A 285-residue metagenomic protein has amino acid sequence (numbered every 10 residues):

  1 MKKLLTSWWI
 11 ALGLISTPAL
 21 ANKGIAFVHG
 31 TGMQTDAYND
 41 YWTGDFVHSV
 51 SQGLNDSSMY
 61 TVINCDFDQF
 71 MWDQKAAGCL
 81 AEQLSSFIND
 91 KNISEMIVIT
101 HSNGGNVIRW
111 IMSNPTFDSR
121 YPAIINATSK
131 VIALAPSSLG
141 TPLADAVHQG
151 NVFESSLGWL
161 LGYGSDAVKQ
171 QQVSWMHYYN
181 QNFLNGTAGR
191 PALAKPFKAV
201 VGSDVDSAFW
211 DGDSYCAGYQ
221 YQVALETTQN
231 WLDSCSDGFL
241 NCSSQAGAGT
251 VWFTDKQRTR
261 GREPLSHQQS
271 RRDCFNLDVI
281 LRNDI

Functional and structural regions predicted by a protein language model:
M1-W8: Bacterial N-terminal signal peptides that target proteins for export
S16-P18: N-terminal signal peptide c-region/cleavage motif recognized by signal peptidases
N22-M96: Active-site catalytic motif of lipid deacylating hydrolases and related acyltransferases
I25, H29, A77-F183: Serine-dependent carboxylesterase/thioesterase catalytic core of lipase-like alpha/beta-hydrolase/SGNH enzymes
T31-M33, F67-D68, N103-G105, S137-L139 (+2 more regions): Short, solvent-exposed loop/turn segments at secondary-structure junctions
D36-D40, W110-I111, P142-A146, W210-G212: Short, solvent-exposed loop/turn and secondary-structure capping segments
S49-N55, I124, G189-P191, G249: Short, conserved catalytic or adaptor-binding loops enriched in Gly and charged residues
R190-I285: C-terminal catalytic-base region of ester-bond hydrolases, centering on the histidine of the charge-relay
